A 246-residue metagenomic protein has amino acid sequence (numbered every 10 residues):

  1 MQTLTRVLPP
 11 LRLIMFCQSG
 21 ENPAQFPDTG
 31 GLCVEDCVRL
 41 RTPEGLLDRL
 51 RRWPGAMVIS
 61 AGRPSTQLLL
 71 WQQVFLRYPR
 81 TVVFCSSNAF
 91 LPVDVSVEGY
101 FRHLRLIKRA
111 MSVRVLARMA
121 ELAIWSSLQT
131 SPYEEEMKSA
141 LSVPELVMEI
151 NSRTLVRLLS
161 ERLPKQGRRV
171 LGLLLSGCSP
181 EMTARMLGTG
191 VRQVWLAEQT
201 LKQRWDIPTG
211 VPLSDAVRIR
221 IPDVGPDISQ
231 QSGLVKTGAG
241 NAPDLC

Functional and structural regions predicted by a protein language model:
M1-S142: N-terminal regulatory/sensing modules of transcriptional regulators
E35, R105, L159, G172 (+1 more regions): Generic anion/oxyanion-binding catalytic loop in active/binding sites
G45, S179, P212: Residue-level recognition of oxygen-bearing side chains
P144-L196: Helix-turn-helix DNA-binding segment
L196-C246: Basic, Lys/Arg-enriched C-terminal extension of HTH/homeodomain DNA-binding domains
